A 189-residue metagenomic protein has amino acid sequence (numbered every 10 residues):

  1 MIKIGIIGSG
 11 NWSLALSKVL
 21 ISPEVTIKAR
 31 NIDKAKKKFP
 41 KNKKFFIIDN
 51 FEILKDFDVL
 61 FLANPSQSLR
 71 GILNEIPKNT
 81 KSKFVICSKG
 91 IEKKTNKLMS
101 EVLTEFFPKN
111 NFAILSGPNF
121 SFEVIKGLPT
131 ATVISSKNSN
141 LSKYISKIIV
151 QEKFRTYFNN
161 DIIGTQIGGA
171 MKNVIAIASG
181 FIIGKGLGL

Functional and structural regions predicted by a protein language model:
M1-D49, K55, V59: NAD(P)+-binding Rossmann beta1-loop-alpha1 motif at the extreme N-terminus of oxidoreductases
I2, P23, F45, S82 (+2 more regions): A structural micro-motif
S13-L16, N50-L54, D58-L128, I145: Rossmann-like NAD(P)(H) cofactor-binding subdomain of soluble oxidoreductases
I32, K89-I91, S116-F120, N138 (+2 more regions): Glycine-rich beta-alpha junction loops
I32-K38, K93-T95, L141-S142: Short, charged/polar "capping" segments at the starts of alpha-helices and the immediately preceding loops
N42, S68, N79, V102-N111 (+1 more regions): Internal alpha-helical scaffold of NAD(P)-dependent oxidoreductase catalytic cores
